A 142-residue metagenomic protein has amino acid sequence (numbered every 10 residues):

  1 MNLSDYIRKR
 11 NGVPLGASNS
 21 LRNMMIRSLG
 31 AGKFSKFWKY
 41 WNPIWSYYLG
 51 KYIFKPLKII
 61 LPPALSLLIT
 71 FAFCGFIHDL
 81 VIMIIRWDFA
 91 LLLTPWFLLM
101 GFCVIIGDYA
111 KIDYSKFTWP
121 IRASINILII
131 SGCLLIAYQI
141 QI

Functional and structural regions predicted by a protein language model:
M1-C74, P120-I142: Membrane-interfacial catalytic/cofactor-binding modules of polytopic membrane enzymes
F76, L80-V81: Active-site His/Glu-centered metal-binding helix of metallohydrolases
I82-T118: Extended hydrophobic/aromatic segments used for targeting, binding, or gating
